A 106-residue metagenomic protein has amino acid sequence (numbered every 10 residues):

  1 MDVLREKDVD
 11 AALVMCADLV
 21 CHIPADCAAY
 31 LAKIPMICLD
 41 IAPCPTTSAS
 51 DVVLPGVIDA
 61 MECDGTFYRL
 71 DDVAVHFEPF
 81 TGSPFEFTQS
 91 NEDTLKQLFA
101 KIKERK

Functional and structural regions predicted by a protein language model:
M1-K106: Non-catalytic alpha/beta scaffold blocks inside enzyme catalytic domains
